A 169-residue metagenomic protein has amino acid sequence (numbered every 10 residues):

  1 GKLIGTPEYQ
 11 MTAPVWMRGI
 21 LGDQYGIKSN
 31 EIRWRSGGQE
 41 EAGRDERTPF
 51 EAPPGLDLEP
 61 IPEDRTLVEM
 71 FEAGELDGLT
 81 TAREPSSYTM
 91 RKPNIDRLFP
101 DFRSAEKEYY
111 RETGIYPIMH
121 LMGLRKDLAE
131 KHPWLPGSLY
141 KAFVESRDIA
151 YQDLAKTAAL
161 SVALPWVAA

Functional and structural regions predicted by a protein language model:
G1, D45-T48, A169: A short alpha-helix capping/helix-coil boundary motif
G1-T12, N30-S36: Short loop->beta-strand "edge-of-pocket" segments that line small-molecule binding or catalytic clefts across diverse
T12, E40-A42, S87: Surface-exposed, flexible loop/turn segments at secondary-structure boundaries
A13, M17, H120: Catalytic-loop motifs flanking and including active-site residues across diverse enzymes
W16-I61, V68: Ligand-binding cleft/hinge of the Venus flytrap
R44-L154: Pocket-lining segment of extracytoplasmic ligand-binding domains
Q152-A169: An extracytoplasmic/periplasmic, membrane-proximal ligand-sensing/linker region
